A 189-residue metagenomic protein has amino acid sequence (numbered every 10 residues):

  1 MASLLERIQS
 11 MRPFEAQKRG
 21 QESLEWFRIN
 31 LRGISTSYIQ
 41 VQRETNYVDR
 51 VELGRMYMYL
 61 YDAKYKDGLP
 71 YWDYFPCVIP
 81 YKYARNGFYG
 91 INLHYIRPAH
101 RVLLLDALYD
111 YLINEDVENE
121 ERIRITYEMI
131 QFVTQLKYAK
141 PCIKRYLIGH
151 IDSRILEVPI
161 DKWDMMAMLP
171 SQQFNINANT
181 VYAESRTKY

Functional and structural regions predicted by a protein language model:
A2-R7, P13, V181-A183, T187-Y189: N-terminal intrinsically disordered, low-complexity, charge/repeat-rich segments that act as generic
L5-M56: Mixed-charge, Lys/Arg-rich low-complexity intrinsically disordered regions
S37, M58, I91-H94, S153: Intrinsically disordered, low-complexity, compositionally biased regions/tails
R55-A63: A short beta-strand micro-motif
Y65-D67: Short, solvent-exposed loop/turn segments at secondary-structure junctions
L69-L108: Basic/aromatic-rich interaction segments and small domains that mediate binding to polyanionic partners
Y95-Y189: Intrinsically disordered, low-complexity, charged/polar segments
